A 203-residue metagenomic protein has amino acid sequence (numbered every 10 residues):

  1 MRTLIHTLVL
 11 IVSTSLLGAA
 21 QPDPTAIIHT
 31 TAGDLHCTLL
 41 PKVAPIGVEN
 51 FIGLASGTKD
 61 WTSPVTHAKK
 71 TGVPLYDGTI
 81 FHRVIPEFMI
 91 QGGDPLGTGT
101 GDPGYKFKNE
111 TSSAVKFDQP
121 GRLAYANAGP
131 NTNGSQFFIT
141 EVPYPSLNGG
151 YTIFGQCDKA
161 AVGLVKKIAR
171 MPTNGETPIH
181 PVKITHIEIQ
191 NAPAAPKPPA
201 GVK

Functional and structural regions predicted by a protein language model:
R2-L10: Sec-dependent signal peptide recognition, specifically the positively charged N-region followed immediately by
S13-K203: Cyclophilin-like peptidyl-prolyl cis-trans isomerases
